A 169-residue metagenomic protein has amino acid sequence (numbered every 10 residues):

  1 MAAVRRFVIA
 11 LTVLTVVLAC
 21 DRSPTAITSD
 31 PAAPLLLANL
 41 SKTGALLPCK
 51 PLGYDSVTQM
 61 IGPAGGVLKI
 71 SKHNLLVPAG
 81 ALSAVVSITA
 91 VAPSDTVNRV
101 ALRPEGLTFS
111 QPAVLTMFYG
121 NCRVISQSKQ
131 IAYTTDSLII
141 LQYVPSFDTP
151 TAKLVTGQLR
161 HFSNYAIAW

Functional and structural regions predicted by a protein language model:
M1-C20: Sec-dependent bacterial lipoprotein signal peptides
V4, N74-L76, A81: Conserved short "hinge" loops at termini or chain/domain junctions
V16-L47, W169: Bacterial Sec-dependent N-terminal signal peptides
P34, T43-G44, P48-D55, I61-G65 (+1 more regions): Proteolytic processing hotspots in large secreted/extracellular or virion-associated proteins and select intracellular
G65-L76: Extracytoplasmic/periplasm-facing segments of secreted or lipoprotein envelope proteins
I70, A79, S83-V91, S146-D148: Generic structural motif
V77, E105-W169: Proteolytic-maturation and junctional protease-sensitive modules
